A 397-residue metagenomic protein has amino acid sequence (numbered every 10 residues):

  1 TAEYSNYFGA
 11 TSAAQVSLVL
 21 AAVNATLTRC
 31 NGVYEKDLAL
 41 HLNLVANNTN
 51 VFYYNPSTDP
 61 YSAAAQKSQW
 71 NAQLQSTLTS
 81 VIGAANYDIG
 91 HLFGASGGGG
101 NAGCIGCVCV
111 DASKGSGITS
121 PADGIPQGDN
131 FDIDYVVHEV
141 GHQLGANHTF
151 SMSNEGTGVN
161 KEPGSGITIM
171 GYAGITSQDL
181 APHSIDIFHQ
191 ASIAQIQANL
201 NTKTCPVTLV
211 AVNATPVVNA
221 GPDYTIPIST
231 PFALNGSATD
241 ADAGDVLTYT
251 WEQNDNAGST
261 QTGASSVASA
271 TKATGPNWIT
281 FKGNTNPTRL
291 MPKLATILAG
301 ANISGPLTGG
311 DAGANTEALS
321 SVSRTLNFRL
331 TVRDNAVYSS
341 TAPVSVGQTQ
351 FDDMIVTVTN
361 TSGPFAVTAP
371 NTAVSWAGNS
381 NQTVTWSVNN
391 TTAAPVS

Functional and structural regions predicted by a protein language model:
T1-T331, Y338-Q350: Extracellular (secreted or membrane-anchored) zinc-dependent metallopeptidases, primarily metzincins but also closely
N24, N47, N381, N389-N390: N-linked glycosylation sites
C205-T225, T357-N381, N389: Short, compositionally biased P/S/T/A/G/V-rich stretches that sit at domain boundaries
L234-A238, Q382-N390: Aromatic/hydrophobic beta-strand junction motif of beta-rich domains
A241-D245, S375-G378, N390-V396: A short beta-turn/strand-edge loop motif at beta-sheet boundaries
V246-T248, N327, D353, P364 (+2 more regions): Exposed beta-strand and adjacent loop surfaces of beta-rich binding modules that mediate intermolecular recognition
A264, M354-T357: Long, low-complexity intrinsically disordered regions enriched in Ser/Thr/Pro/Gly
